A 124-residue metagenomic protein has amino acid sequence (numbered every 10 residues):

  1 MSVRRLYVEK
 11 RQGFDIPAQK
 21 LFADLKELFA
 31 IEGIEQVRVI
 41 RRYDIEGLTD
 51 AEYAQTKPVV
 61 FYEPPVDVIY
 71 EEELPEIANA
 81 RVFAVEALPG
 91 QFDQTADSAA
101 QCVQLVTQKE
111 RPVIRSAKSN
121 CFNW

Functional and structural regions predicted by a protein language model:
M1-W124: Non-catalytic terminal accessory/regulatory regions of metabolic enzymes
